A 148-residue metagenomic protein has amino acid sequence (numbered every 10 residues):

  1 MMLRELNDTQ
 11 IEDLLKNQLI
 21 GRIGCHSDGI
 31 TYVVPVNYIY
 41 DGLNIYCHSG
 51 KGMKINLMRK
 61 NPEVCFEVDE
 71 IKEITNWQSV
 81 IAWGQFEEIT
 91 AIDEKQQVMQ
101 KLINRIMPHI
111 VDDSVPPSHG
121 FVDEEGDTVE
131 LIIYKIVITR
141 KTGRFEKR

Functional and structural regions predicted by a protein language model:
M1-N17: Extreme N-terminal tail/first-helix region
E12, N37, N56, K72 (+1 more regions): Short secondary-structure boundary/capping segments
Q18-G50, F66-E67: Short beta-strand segments
S27, E70, V137-R140: Short, structured patches in soluble enzyme cores that scaffold and shape functional sites
S49-G52, P62-D69, V115-F121: Short acidic (Asp/Glu) patches
K54-N61, C65-W83, E87: Helix-adjacent hinge/juxtasegments
Q78-R148: Charged, gly/pro-rich active-site loop segments
